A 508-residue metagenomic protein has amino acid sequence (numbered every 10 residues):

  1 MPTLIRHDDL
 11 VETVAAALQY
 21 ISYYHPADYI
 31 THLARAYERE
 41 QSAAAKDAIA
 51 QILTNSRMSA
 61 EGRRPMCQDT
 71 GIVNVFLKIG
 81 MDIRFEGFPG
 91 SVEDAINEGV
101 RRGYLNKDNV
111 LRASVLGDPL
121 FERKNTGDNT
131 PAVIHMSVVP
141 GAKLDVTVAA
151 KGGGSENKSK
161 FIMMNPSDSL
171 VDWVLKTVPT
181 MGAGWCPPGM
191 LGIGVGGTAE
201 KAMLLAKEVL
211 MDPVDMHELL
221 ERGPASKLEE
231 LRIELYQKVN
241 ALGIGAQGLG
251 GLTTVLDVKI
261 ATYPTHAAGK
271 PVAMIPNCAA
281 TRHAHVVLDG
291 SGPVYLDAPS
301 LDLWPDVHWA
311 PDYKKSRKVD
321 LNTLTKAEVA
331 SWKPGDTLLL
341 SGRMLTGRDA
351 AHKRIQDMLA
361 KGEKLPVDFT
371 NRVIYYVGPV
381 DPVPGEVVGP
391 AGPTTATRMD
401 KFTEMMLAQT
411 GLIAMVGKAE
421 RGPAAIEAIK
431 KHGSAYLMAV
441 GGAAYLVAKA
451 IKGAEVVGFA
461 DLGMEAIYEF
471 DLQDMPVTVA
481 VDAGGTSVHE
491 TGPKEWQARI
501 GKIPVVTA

Functional and structural regions predicted by a protein language model:
M1-P311, A408: Non-transmembrane, aqueous-exposed alpha-helical and coiled segments at domain scale
L191-T198, S341-G342, G417, V440-G441: Glycine-rich beta-strand-to-loop/alpha-helix junction loops that act as flexible
L210, V214-G243, Q247-G250, T346-T478: Feature captures the catalytic cores and cofactor-binding loops of soluble hydro-lyases/lyases that act on carboxylate
G250-V258, T265-H266, A279, K449-A508: C-terminal binding/interaction regions
K314-L324: Short, structured beta-strand/loop micro-motifs enriched in basic residues and often containing a Trp
A327-A330, V367: Residue "hotspots" at secondary-structure boundaries inside conserved domains
V329-W332, L338: Short, well-ordered loop/turn sites that connect or cap secondary structure elements
T337, R343-G347, A483: Short, charged beta-turn/beta-strand-edge "cap" motif at the junction between a beta-strand and an adjacent loop
